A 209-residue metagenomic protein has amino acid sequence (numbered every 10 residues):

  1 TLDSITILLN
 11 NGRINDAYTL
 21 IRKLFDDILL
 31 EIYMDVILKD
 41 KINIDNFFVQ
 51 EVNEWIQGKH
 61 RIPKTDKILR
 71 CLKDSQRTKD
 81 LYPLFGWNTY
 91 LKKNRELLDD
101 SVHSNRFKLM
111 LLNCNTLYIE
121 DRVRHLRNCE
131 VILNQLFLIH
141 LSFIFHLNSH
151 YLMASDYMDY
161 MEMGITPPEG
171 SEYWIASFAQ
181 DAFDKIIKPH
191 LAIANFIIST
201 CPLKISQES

Functional and structural regions predicted by a protein language model:
T1-N15, T19-L20, D40-S209: A cross-kingdom marker of C-terminal helix-rich interaction/assembly modules
L20-I21, I28: Internal, conserved structured core segments that host functional sites
D26-I42: Short, charge-rich amphipathic alpha-helical segments embedded in non-transmembrane helical bundles/solenoids
